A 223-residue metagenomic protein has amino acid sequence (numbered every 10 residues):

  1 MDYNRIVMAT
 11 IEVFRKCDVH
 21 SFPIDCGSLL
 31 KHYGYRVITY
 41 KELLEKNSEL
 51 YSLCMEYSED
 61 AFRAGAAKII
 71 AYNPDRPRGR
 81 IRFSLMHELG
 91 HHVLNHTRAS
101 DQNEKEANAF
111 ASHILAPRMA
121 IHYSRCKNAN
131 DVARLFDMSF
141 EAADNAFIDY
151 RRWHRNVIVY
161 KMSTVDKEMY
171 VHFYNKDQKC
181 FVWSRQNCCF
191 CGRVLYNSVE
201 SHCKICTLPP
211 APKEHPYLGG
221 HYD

Functional and structural regions predicted by a protein language model:
M1-D223: Active-site hotspot residues in diverse enzymes, especially metal/ion-binding acidic/histidine motifs
